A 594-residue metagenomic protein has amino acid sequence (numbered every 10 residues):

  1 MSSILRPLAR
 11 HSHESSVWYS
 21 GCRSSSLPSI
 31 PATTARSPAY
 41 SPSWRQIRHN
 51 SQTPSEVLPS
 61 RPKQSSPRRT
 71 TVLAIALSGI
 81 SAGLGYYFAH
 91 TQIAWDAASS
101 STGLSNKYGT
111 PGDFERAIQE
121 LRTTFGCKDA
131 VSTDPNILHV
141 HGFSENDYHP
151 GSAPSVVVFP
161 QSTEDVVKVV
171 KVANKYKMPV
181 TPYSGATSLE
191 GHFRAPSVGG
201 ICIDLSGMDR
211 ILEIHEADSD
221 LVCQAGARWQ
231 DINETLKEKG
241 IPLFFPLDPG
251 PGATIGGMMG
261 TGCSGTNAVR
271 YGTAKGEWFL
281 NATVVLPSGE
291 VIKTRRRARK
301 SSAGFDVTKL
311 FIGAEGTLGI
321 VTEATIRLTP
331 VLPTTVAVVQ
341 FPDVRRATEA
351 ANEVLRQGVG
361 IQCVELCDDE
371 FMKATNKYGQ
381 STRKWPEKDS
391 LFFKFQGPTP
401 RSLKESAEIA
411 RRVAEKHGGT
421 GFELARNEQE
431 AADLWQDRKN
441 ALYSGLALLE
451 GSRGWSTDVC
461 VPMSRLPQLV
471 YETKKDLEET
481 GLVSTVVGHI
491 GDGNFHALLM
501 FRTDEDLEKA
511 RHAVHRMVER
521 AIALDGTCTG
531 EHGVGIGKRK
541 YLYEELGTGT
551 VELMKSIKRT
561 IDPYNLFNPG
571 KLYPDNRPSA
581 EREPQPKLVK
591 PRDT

Functional and structural regions predicted by a protein language model:
S2-T594: Noncatalytic alpha-helical scaffold of FAD-dependent oxidoreductases
